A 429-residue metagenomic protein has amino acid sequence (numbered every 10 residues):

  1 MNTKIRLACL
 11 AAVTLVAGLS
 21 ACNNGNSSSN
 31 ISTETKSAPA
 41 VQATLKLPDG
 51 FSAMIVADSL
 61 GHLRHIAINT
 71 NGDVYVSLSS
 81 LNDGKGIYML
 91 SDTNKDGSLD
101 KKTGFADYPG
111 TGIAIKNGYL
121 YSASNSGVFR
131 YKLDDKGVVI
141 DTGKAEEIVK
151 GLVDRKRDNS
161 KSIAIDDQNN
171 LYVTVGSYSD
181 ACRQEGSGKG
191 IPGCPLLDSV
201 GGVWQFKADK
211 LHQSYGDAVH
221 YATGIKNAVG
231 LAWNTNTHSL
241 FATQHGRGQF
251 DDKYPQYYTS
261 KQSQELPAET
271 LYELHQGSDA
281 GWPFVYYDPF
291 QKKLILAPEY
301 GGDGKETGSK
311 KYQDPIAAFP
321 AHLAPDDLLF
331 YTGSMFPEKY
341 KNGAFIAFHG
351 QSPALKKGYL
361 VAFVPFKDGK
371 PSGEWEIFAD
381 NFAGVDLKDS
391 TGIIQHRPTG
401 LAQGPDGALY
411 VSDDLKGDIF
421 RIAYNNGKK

Functional and structural regions predicted by a protein language model:
G18-A21: C-terminal motif of bacterial Sec signal peptides marking the signal peptidase cleavage site
N30-K46, S160, S177-Y215, I225-N227 (+3 more regions): Beta-propeller domain segments
V56-L60, T103-Y108, I148-R155, V219-G224 (+3 more regions): Surface loop/turn motifs at the tips and blade-to-blade linkers of beta-strand repeat domains
S59-H62, D83, K101, Y108-P109 (+9 more regions): Beta-rich catalytic cores
I68-G72, I115-N117, I165-Q168, A232-T237 (+2 more regions): Residue-level detector of Asp-centered blade-edge/turn motifs that repeat once per structural unit in beta-propeller
D73-S77, Y119-S122, N170-T174, S239-T243 (+3 more regions): Conserved beta-propeller blade signature
K101-K102, G110, K116, S126-D166: Asp-box/WD-like beta-propeller blade repeats and closely related beta-sheet repeat scaffolds
A402-K429: Blade-level signature of beta-propeller repeat domains, shared across WD40, Kelch, NHL, RCC1 and BNR/Asp-box propellers
